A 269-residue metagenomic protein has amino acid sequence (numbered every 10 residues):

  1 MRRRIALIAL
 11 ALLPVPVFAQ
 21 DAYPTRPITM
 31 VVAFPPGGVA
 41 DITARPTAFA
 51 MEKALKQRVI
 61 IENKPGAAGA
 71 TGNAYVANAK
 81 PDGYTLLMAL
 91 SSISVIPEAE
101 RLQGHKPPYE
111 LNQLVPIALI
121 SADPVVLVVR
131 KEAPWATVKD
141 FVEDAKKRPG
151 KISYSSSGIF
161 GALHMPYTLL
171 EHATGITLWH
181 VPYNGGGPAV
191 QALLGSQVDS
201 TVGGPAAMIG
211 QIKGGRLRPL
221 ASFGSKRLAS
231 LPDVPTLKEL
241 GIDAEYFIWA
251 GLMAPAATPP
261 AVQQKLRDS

Functional and structural regions predicted by a protein language model:
M1-R4, E239: Positively charged n-region of N-terminal signal peptides that target proteins for export
A6-P16: Bacterial N-terminal signal peptides
A19-Q113, K151, I159, T174-G204 (+1 more regions): N-terminal (or domain-start) structured segment
M51, N78-Y84, P97-P188, L237 (+2 more regions): Hinge/capping helix and adjacent helix->loop/strand transition within the periplasmic-binding protein
L90-S91, K131, P205-A206, G224-S225 (+1 more regions): Short secondary-structure boundary segments
P188-E245: Anionic-ligand binding region
